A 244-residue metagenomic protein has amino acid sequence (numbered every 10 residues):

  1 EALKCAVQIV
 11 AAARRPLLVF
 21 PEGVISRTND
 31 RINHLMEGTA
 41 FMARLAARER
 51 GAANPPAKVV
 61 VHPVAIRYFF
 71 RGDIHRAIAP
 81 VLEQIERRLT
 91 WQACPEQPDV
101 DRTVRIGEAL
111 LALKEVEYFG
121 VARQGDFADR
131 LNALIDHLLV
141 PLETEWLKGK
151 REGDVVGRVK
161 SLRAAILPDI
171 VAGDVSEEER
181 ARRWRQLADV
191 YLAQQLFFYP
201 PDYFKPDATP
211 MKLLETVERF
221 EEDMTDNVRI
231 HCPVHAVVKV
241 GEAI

Functional and structural regions predicted by a protein language model:
E1-L17, V24-E37, F41, L45-I244: Membrane-interfacial terminal anchoring regions of lipid-handling membrane enzymes
